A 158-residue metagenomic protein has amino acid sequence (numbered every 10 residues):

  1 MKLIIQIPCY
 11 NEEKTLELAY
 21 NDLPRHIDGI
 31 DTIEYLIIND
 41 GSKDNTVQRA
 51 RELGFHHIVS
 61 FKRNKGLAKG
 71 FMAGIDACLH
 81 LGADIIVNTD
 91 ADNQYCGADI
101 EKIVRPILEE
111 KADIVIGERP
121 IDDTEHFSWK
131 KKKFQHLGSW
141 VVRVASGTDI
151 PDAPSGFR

Functional and structural regions predicted by a protein language model:
K2-I4, E34: Cell-envelope/extracellular polymer assembly enzymes that use nucleotide-activated donors
E12-I27: Short, well-formed alpha-helical segments that are part of the catalytic scaffolds of diverse glycosyltransferases
A19, T46, F71, G82 (+1 more regions): Acidic donor-diphosphate engagement hotspot in glycosyltransferases and nucleotidyltransferases that stabilizes
D31-G41: Short beta-strand/loop segment that forms part of the nucleotide-sugar
I33, V47-L81: Conserved donor nucleotide-binding strand/loop of the catalytic core
N39-V47, N93: A conserved acidic beta->alpha catalytic loop
F61-A77, V87, G97-R158: Acceptor/aglycone-binding surface of glycosyltransferases and processive sugar-polymer synthases
A83-D92: Short beta-strand-to-loop acidic/aromatic patch adjacent to the donor-nucleotide binding site
